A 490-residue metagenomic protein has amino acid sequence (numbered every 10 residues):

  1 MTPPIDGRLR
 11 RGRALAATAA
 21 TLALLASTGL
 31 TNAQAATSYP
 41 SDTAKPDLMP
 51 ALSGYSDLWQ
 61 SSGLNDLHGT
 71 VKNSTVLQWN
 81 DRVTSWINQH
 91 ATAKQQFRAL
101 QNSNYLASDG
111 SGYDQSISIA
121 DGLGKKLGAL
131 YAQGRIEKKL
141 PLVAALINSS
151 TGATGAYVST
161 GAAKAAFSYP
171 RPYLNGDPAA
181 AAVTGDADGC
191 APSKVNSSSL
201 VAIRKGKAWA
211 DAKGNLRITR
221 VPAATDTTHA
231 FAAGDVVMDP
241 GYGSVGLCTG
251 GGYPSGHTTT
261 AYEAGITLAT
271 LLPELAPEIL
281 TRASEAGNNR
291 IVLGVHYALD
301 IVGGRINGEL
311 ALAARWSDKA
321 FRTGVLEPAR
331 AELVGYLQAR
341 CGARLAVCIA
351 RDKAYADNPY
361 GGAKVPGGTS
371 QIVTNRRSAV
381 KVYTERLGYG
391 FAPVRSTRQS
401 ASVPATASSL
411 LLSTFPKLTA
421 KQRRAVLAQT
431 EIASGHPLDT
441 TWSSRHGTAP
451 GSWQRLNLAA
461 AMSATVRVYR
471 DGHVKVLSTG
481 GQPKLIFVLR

Functional and structural regions predicted by a protein language model:
M1-A35: Secretory targeting and sorting signals
L30, G185, P273-E274, A311 (+1 more regions): Alpha-helix boundary/interfacial micro-motifs
A36-V292, F321, E332-V334, A339 (+2 more regions): Hydrophobic alpha-helical bundle signature of multipass membrane enzymes
V295-D357: Extended amphipathic alpha-helical segments with heptad-repeat/coiled-coil character used for oligomerization, fusion
